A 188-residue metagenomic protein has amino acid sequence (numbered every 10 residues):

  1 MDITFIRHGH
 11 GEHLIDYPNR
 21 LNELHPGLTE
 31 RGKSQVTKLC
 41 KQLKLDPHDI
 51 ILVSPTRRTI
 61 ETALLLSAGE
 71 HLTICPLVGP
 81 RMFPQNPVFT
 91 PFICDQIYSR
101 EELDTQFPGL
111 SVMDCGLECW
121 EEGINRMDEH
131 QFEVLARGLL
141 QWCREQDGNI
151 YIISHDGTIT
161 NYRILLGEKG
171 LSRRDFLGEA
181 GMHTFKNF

Functional and structural regions predicted by a protein language model:
D2, I6-I74: Active-site-proximal alpha-helix that buttresses catalytic centers in soluble enzyme cores
I3, D49, Q146-D156: Generic beta-sheet signal
G9, D156-G157: Active-site metal-binding loops of divalent metal-dependent hydrolases
E12-I15, T59-T62, R81-P84, E121 (+1 more regions): Short catalytic/ligand-binding loop motif for oxyanion handling, primarily in non-cytosolic enzymes, centered on
N22-E30, A68-L135: Phosphate-handling substructures
D46-L77, E101-C115, G167, K186-F188: Conserved histidine-centered catalytic loops in small-molecule metabolism enzymes
Q131-Q146: A short, acidic, amphipathic alpha-helical segment used as a generic capping/interface helix at domain edges
G167-F188: Domain-level recognition of soluble alpha/beta enzyme cores, biased toward histidine phosphatases/phosphomutases
